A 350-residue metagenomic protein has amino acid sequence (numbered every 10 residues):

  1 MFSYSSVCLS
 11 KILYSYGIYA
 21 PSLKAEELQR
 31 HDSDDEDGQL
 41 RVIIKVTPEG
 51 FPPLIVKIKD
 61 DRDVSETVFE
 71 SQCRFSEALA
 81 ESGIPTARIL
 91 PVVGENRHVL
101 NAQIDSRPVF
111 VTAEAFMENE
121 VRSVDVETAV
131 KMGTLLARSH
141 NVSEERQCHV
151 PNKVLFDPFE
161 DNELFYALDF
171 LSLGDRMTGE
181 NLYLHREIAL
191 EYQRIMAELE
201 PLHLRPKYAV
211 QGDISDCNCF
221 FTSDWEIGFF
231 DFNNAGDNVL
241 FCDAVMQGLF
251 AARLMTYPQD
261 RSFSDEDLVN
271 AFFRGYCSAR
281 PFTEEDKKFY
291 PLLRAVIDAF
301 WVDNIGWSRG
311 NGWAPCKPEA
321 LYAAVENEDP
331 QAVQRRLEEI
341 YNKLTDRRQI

Functional and structural regions predicted by a protein language model:
M1-P91, S223, L344-I350: Conserved NTP-binding catalytic cores of kinases and kinase-like/nucleotidyltransferase enzymes across multiple kinase
D35-F51, I55, R194-C242, R348: Active-site acidic catalytic loop and adjacent metal/ATP-binding pocket of ATP-dependent phosphoryl transfer enzymes
F51-V150: ATP-binding pocket architecture of kinase catalytic cores
E95, R107-S123, F170-L173, D298-P315: A glycine-centered beta->alpha junction motif in the catalytic cores of kinase/phosphotransferase enzymes
S123-L182, K207: A cross-family kinase active-site recognition segment
E163-C219: Loop-centered beta-sheet repeat module
F241-R280, V296-W313: Active-site activation/catalytic loop segments of kinase-like enzymes and analogous catalytic loops in related
F300-I350: ATP/Mg2+ or Mg2+-diphosphate-binding catalytic cores that bind nucleotide phosphates or diphosphates via glycine-rich
